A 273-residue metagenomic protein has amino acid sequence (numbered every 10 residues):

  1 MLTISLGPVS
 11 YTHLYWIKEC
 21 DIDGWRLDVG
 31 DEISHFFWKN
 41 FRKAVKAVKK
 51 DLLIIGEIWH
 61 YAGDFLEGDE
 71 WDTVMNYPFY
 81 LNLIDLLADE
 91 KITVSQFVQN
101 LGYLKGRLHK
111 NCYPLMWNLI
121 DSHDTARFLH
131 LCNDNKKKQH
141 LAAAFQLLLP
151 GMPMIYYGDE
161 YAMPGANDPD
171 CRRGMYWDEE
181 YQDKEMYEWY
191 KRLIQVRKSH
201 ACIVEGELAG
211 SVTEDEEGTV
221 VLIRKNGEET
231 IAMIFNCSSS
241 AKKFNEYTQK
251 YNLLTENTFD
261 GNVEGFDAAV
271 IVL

Functional and structural regions predicted by a protein language model:
M1, S5, D23-E32, L86-E90 (+2 more regions): The substrate-binding groove and active-site-proximal loops of carbohydrate-active enzymes, especially glycoside
Y11-H13: Conserved small/polar residues in nucleotide/adenosyl-binding loops
W16, L27, I54, H123 (+3 more regions): Conserved, mostly hydrophobic/aromatic
G24-R26, L53-I55, W117, M154: Structural preference for beta-strand elements that scaffold enzyme active sites
D28-N111, F145, P164-R192, K225: Active-site-proximal helices and loops of the catalytic beta/alpha 8
E67-D69, P114, N118-D121, A126-K136 (+1 more regions): Aromatic/acidic polysaccharide-binding cleft in carbohydrate-active enzymes
Q195, S211-Y247: Carbohydrate-binding surface patches
F259-L273: C-terminal beta-strand-rich structural cap/linker in extracellular carbohydrate-active enzymes
